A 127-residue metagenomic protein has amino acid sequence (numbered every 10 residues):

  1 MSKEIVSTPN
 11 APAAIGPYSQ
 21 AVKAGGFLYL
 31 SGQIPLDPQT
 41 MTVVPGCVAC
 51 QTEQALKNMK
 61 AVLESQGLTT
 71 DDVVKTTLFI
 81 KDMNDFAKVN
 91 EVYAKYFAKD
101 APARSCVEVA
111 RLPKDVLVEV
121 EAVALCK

Functional and structural regions predicted by a protein language model:
S2-K127: Short, polar/acidic, helix-capping and beta-turn segments at strand->helix junctions that line the mouths
